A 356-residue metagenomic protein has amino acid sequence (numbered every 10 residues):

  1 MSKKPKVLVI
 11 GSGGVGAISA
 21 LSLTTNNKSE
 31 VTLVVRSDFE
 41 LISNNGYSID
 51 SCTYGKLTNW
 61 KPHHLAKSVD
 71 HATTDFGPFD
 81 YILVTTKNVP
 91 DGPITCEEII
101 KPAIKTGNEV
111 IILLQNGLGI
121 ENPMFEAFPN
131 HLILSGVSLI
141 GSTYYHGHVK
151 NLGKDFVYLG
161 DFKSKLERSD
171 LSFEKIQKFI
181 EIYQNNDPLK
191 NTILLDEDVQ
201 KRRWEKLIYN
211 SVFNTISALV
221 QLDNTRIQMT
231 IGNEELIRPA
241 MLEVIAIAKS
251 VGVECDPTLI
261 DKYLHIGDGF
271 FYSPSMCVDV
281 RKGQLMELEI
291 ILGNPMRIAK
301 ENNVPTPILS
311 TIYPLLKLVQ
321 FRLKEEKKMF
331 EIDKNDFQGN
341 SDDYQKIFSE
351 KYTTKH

Functional and structural regions predicted by a protein language model:
M1-N59: NAD(P)+-binding Rossmann beta1-loop-alpha1 motif at the extreme N-terminus of oxidoreductases
S2-P5, H71, E234-H356: NAD(P)-dependent Rossmann-like dehydrogenase/reductase catalytic/cofactor-binding core
K3-P5, D80, E109, D155: Nucleotide donor/acceptor-binding cores
L8, E30-T32, I112, L134 (+1 more regions): A structural signal for isolated positions on well-ordered beta-strands in alpha/beta enzyme cores
L21, T25, E98-P102, E126 (+2 more regions): Short, well-ordered alpha-helices that flank and scaffold nucleotide-derived cofactor binding pockets
T58-K150: Rossmann-like NAD(P)(H) cofactor-binding subdomain of soluble oxidoreductases
L114-R202, K206, V212: Rossmann-fold dinucleotide-binding core
Q200-Q228, G232-I245: Active-site-proximal catalytic alpha-helix in oxidoreductases
